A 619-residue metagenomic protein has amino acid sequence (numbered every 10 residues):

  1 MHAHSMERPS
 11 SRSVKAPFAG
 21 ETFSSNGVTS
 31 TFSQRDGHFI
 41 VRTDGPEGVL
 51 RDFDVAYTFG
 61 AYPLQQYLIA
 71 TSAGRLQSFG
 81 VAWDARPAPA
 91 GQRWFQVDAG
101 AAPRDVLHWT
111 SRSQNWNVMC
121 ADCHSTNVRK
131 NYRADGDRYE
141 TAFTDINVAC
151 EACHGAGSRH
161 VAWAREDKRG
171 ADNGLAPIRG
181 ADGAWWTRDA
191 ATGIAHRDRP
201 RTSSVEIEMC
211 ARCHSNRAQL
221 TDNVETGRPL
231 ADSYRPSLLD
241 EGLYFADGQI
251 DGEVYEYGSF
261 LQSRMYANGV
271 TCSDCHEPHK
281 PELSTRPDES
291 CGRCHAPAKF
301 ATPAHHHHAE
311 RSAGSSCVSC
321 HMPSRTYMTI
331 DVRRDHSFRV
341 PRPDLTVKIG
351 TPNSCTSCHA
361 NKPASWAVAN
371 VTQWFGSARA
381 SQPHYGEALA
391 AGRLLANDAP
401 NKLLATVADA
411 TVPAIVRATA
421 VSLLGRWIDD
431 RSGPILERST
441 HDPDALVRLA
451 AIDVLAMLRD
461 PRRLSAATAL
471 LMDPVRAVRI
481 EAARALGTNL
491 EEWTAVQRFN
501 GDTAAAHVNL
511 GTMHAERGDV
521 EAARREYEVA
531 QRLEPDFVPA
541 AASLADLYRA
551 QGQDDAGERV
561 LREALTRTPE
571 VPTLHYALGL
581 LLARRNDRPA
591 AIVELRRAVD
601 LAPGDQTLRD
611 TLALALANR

Functional and structural regions predicted by a protein language model:
H2-G60, Q66-T71, G80, Q92-D105 (+3 more regions): Primarily the internal scaffold of c-type cytochrome electron-transfer domains, especially repeated/multiheme c-type
N397-V407, D429-H441, D460-L471, N489-A495: Amphipathic alpha-helical scaffolding segments comprising HEAT/armadillo-like alpha-solenoid repeats
A414, A445, R476, A504 (+3 more regions): Helix-start (N-cap) detector for alpha-helical repeat units in TPR-like alpha-solenoids, especially tetratricopeptide
W427, D442, L458, D473 (+4 more regions): Structural marker of alpha-solenoid helical repeat scaffolds
M457, T488, E516, A550 (+2 more regions): Register position in tetratricopeptide repeats
